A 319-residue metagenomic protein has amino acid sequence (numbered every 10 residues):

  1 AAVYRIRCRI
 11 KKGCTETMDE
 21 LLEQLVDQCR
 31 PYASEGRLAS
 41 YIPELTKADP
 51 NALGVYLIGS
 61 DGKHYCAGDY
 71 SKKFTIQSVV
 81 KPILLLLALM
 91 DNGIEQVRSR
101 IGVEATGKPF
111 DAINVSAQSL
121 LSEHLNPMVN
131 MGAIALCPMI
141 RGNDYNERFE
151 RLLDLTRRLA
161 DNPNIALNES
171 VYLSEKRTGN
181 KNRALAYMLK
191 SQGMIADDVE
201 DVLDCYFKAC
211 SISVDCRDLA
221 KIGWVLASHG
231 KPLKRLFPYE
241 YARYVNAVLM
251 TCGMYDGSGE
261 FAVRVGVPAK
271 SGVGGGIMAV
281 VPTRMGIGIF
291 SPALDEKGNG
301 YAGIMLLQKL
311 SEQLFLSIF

Functional and structural regions predicted by a protein language model:
T15-S34, A88-I94, R98-Y206: Active-site-adjacent helix/loop patches that line small-molecule binding or acyl-intermediate pockets
V26, H229-F319: Structured C-terminal helix/loop/strand segments within mature extracytoplasmic catalytic/sensor domains
R30-A67, M278-A279: A short, well-structured edge-of-sheet supersecondary motif
L45-A48, H124-N126, R177, G266-K270 (+1 more regions): Short Gly/Pro-enriched turn/cap motifs at secondary-structure boundaries
G62, T75-R98, I222, I287: Active-site SXXK
N146, K176-G179, Y187-Y244, K297-G300: Penicillin-binding protein/beta-lactamase superfamily catalytic region
